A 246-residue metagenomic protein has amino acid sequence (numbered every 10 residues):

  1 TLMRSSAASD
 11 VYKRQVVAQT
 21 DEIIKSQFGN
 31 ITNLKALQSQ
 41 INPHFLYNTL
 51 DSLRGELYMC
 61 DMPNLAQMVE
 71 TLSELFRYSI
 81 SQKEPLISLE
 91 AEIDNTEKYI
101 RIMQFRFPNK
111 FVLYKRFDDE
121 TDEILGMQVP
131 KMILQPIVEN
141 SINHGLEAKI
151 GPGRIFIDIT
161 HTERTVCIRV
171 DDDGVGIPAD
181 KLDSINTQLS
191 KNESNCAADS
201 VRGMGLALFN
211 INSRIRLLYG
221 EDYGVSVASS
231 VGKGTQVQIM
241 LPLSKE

Functional and structural regions predicted by a protein language model:
T1-D10: Positively charged, low-complexity/disordered segments
S9, K13-A228, Q236, M240: Two-component histidine phosphotransfer core
L243-E246: Generic C-terminal helix-cap and adjacent flexible tail
